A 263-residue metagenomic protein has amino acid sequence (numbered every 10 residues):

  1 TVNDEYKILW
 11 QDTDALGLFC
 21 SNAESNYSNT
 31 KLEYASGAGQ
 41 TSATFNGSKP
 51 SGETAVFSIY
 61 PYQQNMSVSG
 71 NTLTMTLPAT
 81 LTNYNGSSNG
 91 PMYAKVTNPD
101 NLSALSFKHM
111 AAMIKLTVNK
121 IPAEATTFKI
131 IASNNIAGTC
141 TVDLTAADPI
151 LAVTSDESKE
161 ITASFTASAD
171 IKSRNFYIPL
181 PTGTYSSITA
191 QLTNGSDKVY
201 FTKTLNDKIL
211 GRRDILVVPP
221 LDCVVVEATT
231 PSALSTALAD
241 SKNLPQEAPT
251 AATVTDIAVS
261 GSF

Functional and structural regions predicted by a protein language model:
T1-V225: Sec-type signal peptide cleavage vicinity
T229-L238, Q246-F263: N-terminal extracellular ligand-recognition/capping segment immediately after the signal peptide
S241: Short active-site loop/helix that positions an aromatic residue
